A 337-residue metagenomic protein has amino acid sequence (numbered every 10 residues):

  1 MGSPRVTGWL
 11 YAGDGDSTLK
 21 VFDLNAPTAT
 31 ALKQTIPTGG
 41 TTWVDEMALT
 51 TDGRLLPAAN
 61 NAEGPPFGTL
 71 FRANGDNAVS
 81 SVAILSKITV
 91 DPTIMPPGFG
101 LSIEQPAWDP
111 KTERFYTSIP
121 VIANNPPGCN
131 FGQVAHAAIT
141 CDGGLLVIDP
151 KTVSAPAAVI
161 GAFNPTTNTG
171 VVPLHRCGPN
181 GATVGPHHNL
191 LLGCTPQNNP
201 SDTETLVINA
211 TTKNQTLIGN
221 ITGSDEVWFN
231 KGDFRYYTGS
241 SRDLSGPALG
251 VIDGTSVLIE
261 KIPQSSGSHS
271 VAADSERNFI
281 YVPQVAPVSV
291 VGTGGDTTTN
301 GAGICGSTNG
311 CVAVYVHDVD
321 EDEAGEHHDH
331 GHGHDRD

Functional and structural regions predicted by a protein language model:
M1-V6, T38-L56, D91-R114, V121 (+5 more regions): Beta-rich, blade/repeat-based domains predominating in secreted/periplasmic proteins but also intracellular
D14-G15, A59-E63, P120-I122, H187 (+3 more regions): Short loop/turn segments immediately following the C-termini of beta-strands
D16-T18, P65-F67, V82, F131-Q133 (+4 more regions): A detector of repeated loop/turn-to-beta-strand junctions in beta-rich toroidal repeat architectures
D23-T28, R72-S80, D149-V153, N209-K213 (+2 more regions): Short loop/turn segments that connect beta-strands within beta-propeller blades
T28-P37, S80-P97, S154-P173, T212-G219 (+1 more regions): A short beta-strand motif characteristic of beta-propeller blades
T117-T140, P196-N198, A286-S307: Short, conserved, GDST-rich strand-edge loop motifs in beta-rich repeat architectures
S266-D322: Blade-level signature of beta-propeller repeat domains, shared across WD40, Kelch, NHL, RCC1 and BNR/Asp-box propellers
